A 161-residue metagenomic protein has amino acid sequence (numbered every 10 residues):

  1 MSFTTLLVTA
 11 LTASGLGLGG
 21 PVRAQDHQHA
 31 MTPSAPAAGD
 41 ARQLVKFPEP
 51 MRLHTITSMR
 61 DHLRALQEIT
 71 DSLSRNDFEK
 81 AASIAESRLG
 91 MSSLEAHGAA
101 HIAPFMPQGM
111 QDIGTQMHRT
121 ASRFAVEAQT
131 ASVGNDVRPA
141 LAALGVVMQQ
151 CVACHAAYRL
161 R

Functional and structural regions predicted by a protein language model:
M1-F3: N-terminal secretory signal peptides that target proteins for export/translocation
T5-G17: Bacterial N-terminal signal peptides
G20-A24: Sec/Tat signal peptide C-region and signal peptidase I cleavage site
Q25-R75, E79-R161: Sequence context surrounding c-type heme c attachment/ligation sites in exported
